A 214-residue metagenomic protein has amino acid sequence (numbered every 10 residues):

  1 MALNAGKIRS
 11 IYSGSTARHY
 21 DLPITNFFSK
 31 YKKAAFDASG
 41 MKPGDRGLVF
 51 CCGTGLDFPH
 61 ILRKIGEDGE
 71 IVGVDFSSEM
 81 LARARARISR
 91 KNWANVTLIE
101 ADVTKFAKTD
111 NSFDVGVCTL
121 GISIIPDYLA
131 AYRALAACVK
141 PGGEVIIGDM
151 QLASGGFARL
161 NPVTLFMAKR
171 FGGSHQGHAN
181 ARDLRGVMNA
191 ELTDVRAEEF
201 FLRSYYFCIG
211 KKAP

Functional and structural regions predicted by a protein language model:
M1-K42, L56-H60, R83, K91 (+1 more regions): Conserved class I S-adenosyl-L-methionine
L3, K7, P23, I146-Y206: C-terminal alpha-helical "lid/dimerization" subdomain adjacent to the S-adenosyl-L-methionine
P43-G44, E67-D68, V139-V145: Short glycine-dipeptide loop
L48-K105: Class I SAM-dependent methyltransferase SAM/SAH-binding core
T104-G116: A short acidic, Gly/Pro-enriched loop at the edge of an enzyme's catalytic core that lines a small-molecule cofactor
V115-D127: A short SAM/SAH-binding and catalytic strip from SAM-dependent methyltransferases
L129-P141: A short glycine-rich, Lys/Arg-flanked "PGG" loop and its adjoining helix->strand segment in the class I
C208-P214: C-terminal lobe and adjacent flexible extensions of AdoMet/dcAdoMet transferase-like proteins
